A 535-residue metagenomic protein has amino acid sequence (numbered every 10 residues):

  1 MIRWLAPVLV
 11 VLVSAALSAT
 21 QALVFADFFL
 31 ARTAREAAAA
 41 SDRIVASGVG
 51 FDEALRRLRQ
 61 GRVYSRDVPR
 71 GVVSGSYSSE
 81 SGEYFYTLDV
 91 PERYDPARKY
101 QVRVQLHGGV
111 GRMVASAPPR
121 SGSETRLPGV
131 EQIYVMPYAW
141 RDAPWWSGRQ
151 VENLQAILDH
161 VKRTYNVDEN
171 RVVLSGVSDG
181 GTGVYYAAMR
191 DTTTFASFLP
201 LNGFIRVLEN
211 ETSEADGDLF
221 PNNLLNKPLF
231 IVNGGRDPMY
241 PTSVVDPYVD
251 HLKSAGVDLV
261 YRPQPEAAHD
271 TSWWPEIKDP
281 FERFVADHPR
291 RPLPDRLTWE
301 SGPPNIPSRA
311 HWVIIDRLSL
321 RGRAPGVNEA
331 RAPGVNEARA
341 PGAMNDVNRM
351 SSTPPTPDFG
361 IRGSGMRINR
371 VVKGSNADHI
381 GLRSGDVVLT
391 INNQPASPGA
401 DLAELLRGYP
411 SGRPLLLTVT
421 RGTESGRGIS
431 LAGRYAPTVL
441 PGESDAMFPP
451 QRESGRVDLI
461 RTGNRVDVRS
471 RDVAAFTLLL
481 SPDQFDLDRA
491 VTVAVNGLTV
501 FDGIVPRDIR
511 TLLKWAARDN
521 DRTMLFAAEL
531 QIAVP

Functional and structural regions predicted by a protein language model:
T20-Y100, I504, K514-A517: A domain-start/cap signature at the N-terminus of enzymes
E92-R98, W145-D179, M189-F195: Gly/Ser-rich "nucleophile elbow"/oxyanion-hole loop immediately N-terminal to the catalytic nucleophile in hydrolases
K99-T164: Active-site machinery of serine-nucleophile hydrolases
N170-N223: Primarily recognizes the serine-hydrolase "nucleophile elbow" in alpha/beta-hydrolase and SGNH/GDSL folds
L224, F230-N233, D237: Short beta-strand/loop motif that positions the catalytic acidic residue of the alpha/beta-hydrolase fold
P238, S243-A330, G334-N348, R434-D458 (+1 more regions): C-terminal catalytic histidine-bearing segment of alpha/beta-hydrolase fold enzymes
I368, A377-G399: Conserved PDZ fold ligand-binding element
R383, L389, A403-L440: PDZ-domain C-terminal substructure recognizer with occasional recognition of PDZ-binding tails
